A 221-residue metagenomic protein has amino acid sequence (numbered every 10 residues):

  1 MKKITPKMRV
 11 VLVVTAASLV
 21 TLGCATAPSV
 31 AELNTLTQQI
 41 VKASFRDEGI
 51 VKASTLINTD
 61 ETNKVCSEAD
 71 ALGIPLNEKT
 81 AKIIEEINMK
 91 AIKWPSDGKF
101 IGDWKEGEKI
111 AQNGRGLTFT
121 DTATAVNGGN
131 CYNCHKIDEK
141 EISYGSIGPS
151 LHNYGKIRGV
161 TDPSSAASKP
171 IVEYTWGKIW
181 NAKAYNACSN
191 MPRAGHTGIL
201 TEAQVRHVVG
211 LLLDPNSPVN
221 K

Functional and structural regions predicted by a protein language model:
K2-K3, K7, L19-L117, K178 (+1 more regions): Post-cleavage N-terminal segment of exported redox proteins
M8-A16: Sec-dependent signal peptide hydrophobic core
V13, I83-E85, A187: A short alpha-helix capping/helix-coil boundary motif
L36, V41, R46, G102-E106 (+3 more regions): Extracytoplasmic electron-transfer domains, predominantly the class I c-type cytochrome c fold
D97, A123-A125, A194-L200: A glycine-rich, coil/turn loop motif that links secondary-structure elements
L117-T120, K140-Y144, P218-V219: Secretory-pathway/luminal and periplasmic proteins that interact with or process carbohydrate-rich
F119-N130: Local sequence-structure signature of Cys/Sec-based thiol-disulfide redox active-site neighborhoods
